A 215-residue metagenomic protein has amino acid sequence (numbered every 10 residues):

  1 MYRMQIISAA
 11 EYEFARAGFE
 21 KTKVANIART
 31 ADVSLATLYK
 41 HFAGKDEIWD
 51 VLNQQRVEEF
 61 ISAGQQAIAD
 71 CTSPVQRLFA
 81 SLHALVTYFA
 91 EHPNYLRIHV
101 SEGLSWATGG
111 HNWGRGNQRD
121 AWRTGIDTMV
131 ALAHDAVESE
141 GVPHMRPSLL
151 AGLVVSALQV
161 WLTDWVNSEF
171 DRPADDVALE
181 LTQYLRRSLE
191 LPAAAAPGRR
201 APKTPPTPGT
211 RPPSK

Functional and structural regions predicted by a protein language model:
M1-A17, K21-V33, E47-D50: Basic, helix-initiating cap at the start of DNA-binding domains
A31-F42: Short hydrophobic/aromatic patch on the recognition helix
W49-R56, H99: Alpha-helical DNA-contacting segments of helix-turn-helix folds
V51, Q66-N94, L150-V154, R200-K203: Hydrophobic alpha-helical connector segments
E58-I61, G109-S139, S148-G152, L179 (+1 more regions): Amphipathic alpha-helical packing segments from all-alpha helical-bundle domains
A67-C71, H99-G110, W165-E169: Secondary-structure edge/capping motif, primarily at the C-terminal ends of alpha-helices and the immediately following
Q76-S101, R123-V130, V155, L191-A195: Helical hydrophobic small-molecule/effector-binding pocket
N94-S101, V137-Q183, P192-P205, R211-K215: Hydrophobic/aromatic-rich alpha-helical bundle segments in the mid-to-C-terminal region
